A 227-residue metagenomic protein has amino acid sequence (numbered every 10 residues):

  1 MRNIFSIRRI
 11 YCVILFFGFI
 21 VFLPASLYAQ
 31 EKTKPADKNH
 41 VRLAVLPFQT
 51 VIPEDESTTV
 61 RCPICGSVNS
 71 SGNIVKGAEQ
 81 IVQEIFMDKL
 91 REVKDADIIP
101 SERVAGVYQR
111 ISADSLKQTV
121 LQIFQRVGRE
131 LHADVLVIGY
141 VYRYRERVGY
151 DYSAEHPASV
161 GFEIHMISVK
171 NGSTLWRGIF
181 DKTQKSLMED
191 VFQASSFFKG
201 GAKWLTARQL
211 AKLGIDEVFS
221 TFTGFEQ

Functional and structural regions predicted by a protein language model:
R2-I14: Bacterial N-terminal signal peptides that target proteins for export
C12-P24: Bacterial N-terminal signal peptides
L27-Q109, I215-Q227: A structural "domain/chain start" motif
A29-D55, V127-L131, R143, A154-P157 (+2 more regions): C-terminal/domain-edge helix-coil "capping" segments
D55-V60, Q109-I111, V148-D151, V191-A194: Short acidic, glycine/proline-rich loop/turn micro-motifs
V68-G77, I111-S115, Y150-D151, F197-W204: Second-shell loop/turn segments in exported
I74, A78, V82, T119-I123 (+3 more regions): Short amphipathic alpha-helical segments
I99-R145: Short, solvent-exposed, polar/charged sequence segments at loop or secondary-structure edges
